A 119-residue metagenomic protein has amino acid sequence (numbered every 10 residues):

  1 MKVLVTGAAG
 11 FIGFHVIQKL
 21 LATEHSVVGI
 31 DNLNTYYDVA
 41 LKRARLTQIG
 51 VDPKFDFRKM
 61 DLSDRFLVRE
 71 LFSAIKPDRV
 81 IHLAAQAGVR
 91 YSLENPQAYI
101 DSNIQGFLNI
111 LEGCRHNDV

Functional and structural regions predicted by a protein language model:
M1-V119: N-terminal Rossmann-like NAD(P)+-binding domain of SDR-like oxidoreductases, especially those catalyzing
